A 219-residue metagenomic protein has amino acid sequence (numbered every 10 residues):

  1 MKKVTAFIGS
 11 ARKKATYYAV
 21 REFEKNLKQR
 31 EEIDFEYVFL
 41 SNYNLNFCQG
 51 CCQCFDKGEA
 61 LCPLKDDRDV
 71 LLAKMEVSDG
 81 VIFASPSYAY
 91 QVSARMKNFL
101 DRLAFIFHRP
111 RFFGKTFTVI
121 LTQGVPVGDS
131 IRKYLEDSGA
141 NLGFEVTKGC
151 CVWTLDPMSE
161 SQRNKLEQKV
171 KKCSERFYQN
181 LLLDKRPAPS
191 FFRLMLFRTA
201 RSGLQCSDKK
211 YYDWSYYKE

Functional and structural regions predicted by a protein language model:
M1-F105, E167-Y178, L183-E219: N-terminal beta1-alpha1-beta2 submodule of the flavodoxin-like/Rossmannoid cofactor-binding fold
R12, Y43, V125, T154-P157: Surface-exposed, flexible loop/turn segments at secondary-structure boundaries
A15-T16, Q91-V92, V127-I131, M158: Secondary-structure boundary/capping motif
E32-F39, F144-W153: Short beta-strand elements in bilobed, periplasmic/extracellular small-molecule ligand-binding domains
F47-C51, R132, S161: Short aromatic-enriched loop/helix-cap "lid" or pocket-rim segments at secondary-structure transitions that line
A94, F107, F112-C151: Short, glycine-/small-residue-rich phosphate/pyrophosphate-handling segment
L135-E136, T154, S174-F177: Alpha-helical membrane-embedding segments and immediately adjacent membrane-interface amphipathic helices
K148-C150, L155-K169, C173: Conserved anion/nucleotide-ligand pocket segment
